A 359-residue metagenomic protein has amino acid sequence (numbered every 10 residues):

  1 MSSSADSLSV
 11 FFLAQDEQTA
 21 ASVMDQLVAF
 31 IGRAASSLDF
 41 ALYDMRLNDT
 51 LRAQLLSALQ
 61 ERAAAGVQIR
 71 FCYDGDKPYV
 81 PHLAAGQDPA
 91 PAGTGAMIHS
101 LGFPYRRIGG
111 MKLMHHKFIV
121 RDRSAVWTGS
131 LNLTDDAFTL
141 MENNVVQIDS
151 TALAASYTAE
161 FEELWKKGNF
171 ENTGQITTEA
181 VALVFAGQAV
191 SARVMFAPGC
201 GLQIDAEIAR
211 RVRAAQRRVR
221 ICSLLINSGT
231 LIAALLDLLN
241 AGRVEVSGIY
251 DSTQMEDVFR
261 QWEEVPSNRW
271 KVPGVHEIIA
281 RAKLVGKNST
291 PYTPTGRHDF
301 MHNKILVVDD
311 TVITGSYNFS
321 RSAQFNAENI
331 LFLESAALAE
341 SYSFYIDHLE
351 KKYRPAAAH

Functional and structural regions predicted by a protein language model:
M1-V28, T50-V126, L131, D136-E142 (+7 more regions): PLD/PLD-like phosphodiesterase catalytic module centered on the HKD motif
L42, Y73, I221-S223: Short glycine-centered, acidic/aromatic-flanked micro-motifs in structured strand/loop junctions that mark active-site
L42-D49: N-terminal carbohydrate-binding/catalytic regions of secreted carbohydrate-active enzymes
A186-L202: Glycine-rich phosphate-binding "P-loop"
Q216, S223-I226: Long, repeat-rich segments with strong aromatic
